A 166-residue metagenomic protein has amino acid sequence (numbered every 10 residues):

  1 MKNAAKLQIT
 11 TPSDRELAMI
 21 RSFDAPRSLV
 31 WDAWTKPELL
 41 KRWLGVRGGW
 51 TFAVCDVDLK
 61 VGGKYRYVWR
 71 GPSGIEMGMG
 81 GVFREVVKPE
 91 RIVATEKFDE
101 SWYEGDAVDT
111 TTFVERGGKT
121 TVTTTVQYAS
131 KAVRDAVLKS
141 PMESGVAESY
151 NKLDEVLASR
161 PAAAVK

Functional and structural regions predicted by a protein language model:
M1-G49: Hydrophobic ligand-binding cavity/cleft-lining segments
M1-N3, A129-K166: A conserved amphipathic terminal alpha-helix motif
D14-I20, F52, K64, G78 (+3 more regions): Intrinsic-disorder/low-complexity, polar/charged segments enriched in Ser/Thr/Lys/Arg/Asp/Glu/Gln
E16, V93-A147: Beta-strand/loop substructures that line and gate deep hydrophobic ligand-binding cavities in soluble
A18, E38-E76, A163-K166: Short beta-edge strand/loop motif at the mouth of beta-sheet-based domains
R21, V54-V57, M79-E85, E96 (+1 more regions): Hydrophobic/aromatic beta-strand elements that line small-molecule binding cavities or substrate pockets in beta-rich
R27, D58-K60, R84-R91, T112-T121: A short, structured loop/turn motif at beta-sheet edges
V30, L40, Y65-Y67, F83 (+4 more regions): Hydrophobic pocket/interface hotspot
